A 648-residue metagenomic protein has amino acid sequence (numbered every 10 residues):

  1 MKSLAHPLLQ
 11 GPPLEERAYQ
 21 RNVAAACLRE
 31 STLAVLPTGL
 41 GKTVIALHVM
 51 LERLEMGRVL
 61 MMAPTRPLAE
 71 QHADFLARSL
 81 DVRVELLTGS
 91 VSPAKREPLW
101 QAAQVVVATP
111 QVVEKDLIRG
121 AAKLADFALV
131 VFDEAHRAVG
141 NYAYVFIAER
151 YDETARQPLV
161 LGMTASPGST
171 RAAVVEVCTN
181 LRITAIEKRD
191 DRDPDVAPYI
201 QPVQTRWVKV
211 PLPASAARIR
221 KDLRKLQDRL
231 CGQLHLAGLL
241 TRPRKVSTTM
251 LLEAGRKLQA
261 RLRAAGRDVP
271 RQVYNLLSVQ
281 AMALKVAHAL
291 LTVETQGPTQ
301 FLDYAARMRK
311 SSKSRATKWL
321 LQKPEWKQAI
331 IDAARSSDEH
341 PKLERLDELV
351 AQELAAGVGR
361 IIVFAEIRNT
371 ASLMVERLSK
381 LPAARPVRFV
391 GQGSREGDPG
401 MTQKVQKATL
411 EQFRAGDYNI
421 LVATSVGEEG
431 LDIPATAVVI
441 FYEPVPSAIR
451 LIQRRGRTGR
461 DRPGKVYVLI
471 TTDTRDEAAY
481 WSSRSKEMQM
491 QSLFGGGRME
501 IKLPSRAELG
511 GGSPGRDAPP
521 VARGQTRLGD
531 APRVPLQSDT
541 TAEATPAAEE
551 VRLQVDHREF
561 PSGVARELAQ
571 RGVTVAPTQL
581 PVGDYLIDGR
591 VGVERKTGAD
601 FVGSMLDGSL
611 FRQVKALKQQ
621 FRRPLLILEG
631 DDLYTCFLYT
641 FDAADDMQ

Functional and structural regions predicted by a protein language model:
P37-L40, H136-R137, R156-R171: Conserved helicase ATPase motor motifs in RecA-like P-loop NTPase domains
K42, A143, I147, V174 (+2 more regions): Helicase motor interdomain insertion/brace
T43-I45, R58-L76, G168-T170, R368: Conserved Walker A/P-loop ATP-binding site and its immediately adjacent core in helicase/helicase-like ATPase domains
V91-D126: Conserved helix/coil segment N-terminal to the catalytic DExD/H
S92-L99, R385-R388, Q392-T424: Conserved helicase ATPase core of P-loop NTP-dependent helicases/translocases
Q111, G120-L161: SF2 helicase catalytic motif II
R457-S482: Conserved segment of the helicase C-terminal RecA-like domain
F637-Q648: Single conserved hydrophobic/aromatic residue that forms the stacking wall/gate of nucleotide- or nucleobase-binding
